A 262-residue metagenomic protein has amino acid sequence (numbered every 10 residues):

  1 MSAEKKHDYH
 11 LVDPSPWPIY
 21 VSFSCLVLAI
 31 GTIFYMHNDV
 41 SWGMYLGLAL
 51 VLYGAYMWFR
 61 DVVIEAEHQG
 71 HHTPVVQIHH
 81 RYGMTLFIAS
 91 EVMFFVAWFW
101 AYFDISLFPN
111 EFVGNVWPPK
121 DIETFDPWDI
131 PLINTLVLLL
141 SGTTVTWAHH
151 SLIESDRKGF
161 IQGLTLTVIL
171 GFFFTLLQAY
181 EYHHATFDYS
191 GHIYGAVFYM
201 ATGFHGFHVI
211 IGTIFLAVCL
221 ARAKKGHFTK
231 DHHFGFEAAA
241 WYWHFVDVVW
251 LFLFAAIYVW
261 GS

Functional and structural regions predicted by a protein language model:
M1-S262: ...captures the hydrophobic TM-helix bundle architecture rather than a specific catalytic motif, and can also fire on
